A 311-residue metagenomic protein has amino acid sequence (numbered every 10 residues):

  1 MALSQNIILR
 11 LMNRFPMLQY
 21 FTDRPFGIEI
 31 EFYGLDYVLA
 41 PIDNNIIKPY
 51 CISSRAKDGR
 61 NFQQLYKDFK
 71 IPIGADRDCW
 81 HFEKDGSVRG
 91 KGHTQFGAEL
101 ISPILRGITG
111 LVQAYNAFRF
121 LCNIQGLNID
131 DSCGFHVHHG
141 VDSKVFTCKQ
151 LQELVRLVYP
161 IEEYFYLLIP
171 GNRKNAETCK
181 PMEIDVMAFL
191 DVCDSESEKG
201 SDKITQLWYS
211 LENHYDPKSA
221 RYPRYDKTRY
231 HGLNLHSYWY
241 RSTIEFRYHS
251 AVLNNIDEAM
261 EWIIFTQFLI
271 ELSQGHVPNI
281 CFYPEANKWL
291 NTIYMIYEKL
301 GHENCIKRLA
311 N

Functional and structural regions predicted by a protein language model:
A2-N128, K144, C148-N311: C-terminal accessory/tail domains of diverse enzymes
G134: His-enriched metal-coordination microenvironments in redox/metal-binding proteins
G140-D142: Short glycine-rich beta-strand segments
